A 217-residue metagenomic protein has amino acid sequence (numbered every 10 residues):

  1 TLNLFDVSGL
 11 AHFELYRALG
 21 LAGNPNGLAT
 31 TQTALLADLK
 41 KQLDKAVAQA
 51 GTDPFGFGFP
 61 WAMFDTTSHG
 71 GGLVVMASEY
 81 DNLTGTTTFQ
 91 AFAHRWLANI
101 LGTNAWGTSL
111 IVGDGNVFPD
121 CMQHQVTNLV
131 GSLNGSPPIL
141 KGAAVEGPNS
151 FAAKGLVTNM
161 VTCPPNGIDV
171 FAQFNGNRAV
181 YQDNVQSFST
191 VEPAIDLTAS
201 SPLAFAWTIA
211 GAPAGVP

Functional and structural regions predicted by a protein language model:
L2-G51, P60-V216: Aromatic (Trp/Tyr) and acidic
